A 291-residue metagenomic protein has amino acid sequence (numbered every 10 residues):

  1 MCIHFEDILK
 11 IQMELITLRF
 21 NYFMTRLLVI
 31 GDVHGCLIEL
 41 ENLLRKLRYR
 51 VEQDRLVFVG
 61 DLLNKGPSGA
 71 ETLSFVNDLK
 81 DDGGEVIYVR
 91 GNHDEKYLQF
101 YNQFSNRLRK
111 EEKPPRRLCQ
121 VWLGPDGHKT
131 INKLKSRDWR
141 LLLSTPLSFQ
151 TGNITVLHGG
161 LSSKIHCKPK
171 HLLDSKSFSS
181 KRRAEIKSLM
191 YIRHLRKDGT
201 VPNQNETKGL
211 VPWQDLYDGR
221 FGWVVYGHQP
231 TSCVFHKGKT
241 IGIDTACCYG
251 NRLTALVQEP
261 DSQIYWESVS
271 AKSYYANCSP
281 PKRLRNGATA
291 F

Functional and structural regions predicted by a protein language model:
H4-F5, I11-F75: N-terminal active-site segment of His-dependent metallophosphoesterases
I16-F23, R48-Y49, K80, L147-Q150 (+2 more regions): A short acidic-Thr-Gly-centered motif at the start of a beta-strand
M24, V51-D54, G83-E85, G152 (+2 more regions): A general structural motif
V29, Q150, I154-L161, V224-Y226 (+1 more regions): Short hydrophobic-aromatic micro-motifs
D32, D61, G91-N92, H158 (+1 more regions): Divalent metal-coordination and catalytic microenvironments
H34-I38, N64-P67, D94-L98, F149 (+3 more regions): Active-site environment of divalent metal-dependent phosphoester hydrolases
K65-K197: Active-site neighborhood of divalent metal-dependent phosphoester bond hydrolases
R183, I192, R196-F291: Acidic, His/Gly-rich catalytic cores of divalent-metal-dependent hydrolytic chemistry
